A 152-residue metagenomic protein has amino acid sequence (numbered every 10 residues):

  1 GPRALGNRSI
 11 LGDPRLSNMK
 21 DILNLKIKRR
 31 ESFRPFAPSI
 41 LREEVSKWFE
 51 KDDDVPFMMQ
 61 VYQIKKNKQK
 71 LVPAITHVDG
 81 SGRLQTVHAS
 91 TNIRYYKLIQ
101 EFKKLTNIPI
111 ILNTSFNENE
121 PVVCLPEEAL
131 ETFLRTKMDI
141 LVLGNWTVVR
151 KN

Functional and structural regions predicted by a protein language model:
G1-N152: Flexible beta->alpha loop and helix N-cap segments adjacent to enzyme active/binding sites
